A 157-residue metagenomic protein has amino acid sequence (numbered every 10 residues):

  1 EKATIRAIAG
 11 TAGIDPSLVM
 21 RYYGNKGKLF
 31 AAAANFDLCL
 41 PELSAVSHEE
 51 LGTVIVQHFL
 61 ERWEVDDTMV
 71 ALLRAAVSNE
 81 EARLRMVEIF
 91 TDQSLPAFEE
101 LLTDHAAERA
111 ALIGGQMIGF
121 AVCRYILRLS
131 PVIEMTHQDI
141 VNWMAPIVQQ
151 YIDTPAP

Functional and structural regions predicted by a protein language model:
E1-K28, A32: Helix-turn-helix
A33-D37, D66, Q93, F120 (+1 more regions): A short secondary-structure junction motif
A34, W63-T91: Amphipathic alpha-helical segments used for helix-helix packing
F36, R62, N79, F120 (+1 more regions): Phosphate/oxyanion-binding loops and surfaces in catalytic or ligand/nucleic-acid-binding neighborhoods
C39-V70, V141: Hydrophobic alpha-helical connector segments
F59, L72-A76, I113-M117, A121: Short alpha-helical scaffolding segments that buttress acidic/His motifs in well-ordered protein cores
L73-R74, L95-E99: Amphipathic alpha-helical segments within well-ordered protein domains
L84-V87, F98-P157: Hydrophobic/aromatic-rich alpha-helical bundle segments in the mid-to-C-terminal region
